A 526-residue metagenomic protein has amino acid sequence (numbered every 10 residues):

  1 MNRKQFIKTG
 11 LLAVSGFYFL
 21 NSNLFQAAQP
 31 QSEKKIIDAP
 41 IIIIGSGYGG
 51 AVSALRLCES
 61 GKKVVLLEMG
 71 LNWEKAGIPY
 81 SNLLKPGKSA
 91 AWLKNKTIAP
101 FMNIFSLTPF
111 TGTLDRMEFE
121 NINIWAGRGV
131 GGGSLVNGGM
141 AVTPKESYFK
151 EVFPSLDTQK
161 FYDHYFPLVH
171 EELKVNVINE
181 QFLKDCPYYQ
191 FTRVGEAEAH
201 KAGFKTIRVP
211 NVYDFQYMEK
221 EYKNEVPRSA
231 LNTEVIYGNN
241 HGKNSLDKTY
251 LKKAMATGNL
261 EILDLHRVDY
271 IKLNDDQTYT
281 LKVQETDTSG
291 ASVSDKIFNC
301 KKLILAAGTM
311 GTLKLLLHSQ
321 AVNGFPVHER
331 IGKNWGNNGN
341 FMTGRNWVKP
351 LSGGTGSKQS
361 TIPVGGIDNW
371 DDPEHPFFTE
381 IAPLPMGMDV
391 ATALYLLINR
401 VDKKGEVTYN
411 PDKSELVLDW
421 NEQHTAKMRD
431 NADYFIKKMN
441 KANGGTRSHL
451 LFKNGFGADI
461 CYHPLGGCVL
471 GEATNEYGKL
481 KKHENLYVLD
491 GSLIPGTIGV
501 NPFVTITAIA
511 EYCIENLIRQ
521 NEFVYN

Functional and structural regions predicted by a protein language model:
Q5-A27: N-terminal export signals
G10, S46, A307-G308: Glycine-rich, N-terminal phosphate-binding loop of Rossmann-like dinucleotide-binding domains
Q31-E151, L156-T158, G311, F325-N346: N-terminal glycine-rich phosphate/pyrophosphate-binding loop and immediately adjacent elements
S32-K35, R56-E59, K253-A254, S289-I297 (+1 more regions): A short acidic-Thr-Gly-centered motif at the start of a beta-strand
E59, L66-L84, H266, Y270-I271 (+4 more regions): Glycine-rich loop(s) and the adjacent beta-strand/alpha-helix scaffold that form part
L107-I124, G133, N137, E151 (+7 more regions): FAD cofactor-binding and catalytic pocket of flavoenzymes
S155-R267, G457-C461: Conserved redox-cofactor binding core of oxidoreductases
N431-T497, F503, T507: A glycine-rich dinucleotide-binding beta-alpha-beta segment and adjacent secondary-structure elements that constitute
